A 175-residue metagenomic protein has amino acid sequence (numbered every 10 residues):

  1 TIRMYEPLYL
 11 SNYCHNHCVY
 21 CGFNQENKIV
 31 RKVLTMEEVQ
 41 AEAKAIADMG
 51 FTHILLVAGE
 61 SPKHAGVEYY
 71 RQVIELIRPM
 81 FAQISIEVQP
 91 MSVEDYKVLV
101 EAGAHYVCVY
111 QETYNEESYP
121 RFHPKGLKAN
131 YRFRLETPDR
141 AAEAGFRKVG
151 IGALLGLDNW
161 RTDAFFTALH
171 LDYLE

Functional and structural regions predicted by a protein language model:
T1, D172-E175: Short, intrinsically disordered, charge-balanced linker/junction segments flanking boundaries in proteins
I2-M4, I84: Generic structural signal for residues in well-ordered beta-strands
Y5-E38: Canonical Radical SAM [4Fe-4S] cluster-binding loop centered on the CxxxCxxC motif and its immediate flanking residues
N27-Y173: Conserved Radical SAM active-site core
